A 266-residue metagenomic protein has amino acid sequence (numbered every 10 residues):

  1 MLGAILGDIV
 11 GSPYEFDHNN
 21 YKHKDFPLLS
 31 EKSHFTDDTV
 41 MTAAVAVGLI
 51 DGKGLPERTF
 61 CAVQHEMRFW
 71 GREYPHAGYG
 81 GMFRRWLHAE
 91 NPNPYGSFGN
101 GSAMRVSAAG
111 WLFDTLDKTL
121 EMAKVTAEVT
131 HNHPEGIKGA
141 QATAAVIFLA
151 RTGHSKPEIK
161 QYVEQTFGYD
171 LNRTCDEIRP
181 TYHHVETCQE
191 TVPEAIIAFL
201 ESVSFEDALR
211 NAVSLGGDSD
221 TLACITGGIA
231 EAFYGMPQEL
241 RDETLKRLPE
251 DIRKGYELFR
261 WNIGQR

Functional and structural regions predicted by a protein language model:
M1-R266: Structured, active/binding-site neighborhoods that engage oxygen-rich ligands
